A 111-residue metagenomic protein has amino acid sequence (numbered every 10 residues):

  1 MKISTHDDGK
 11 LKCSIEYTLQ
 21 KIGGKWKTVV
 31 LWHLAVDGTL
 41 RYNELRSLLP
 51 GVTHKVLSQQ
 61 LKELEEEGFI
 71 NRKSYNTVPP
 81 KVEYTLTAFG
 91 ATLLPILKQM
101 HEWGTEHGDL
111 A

Functional and structural regions predicted by a protein language model:
M1-G9, Y17, L48, G108-A111: HhH-family (HhH-GPD) DNA N-glycosylase catalytic core used in base-excision repair
G9, C13-T53, T77, E83: N-terminal helix-turn-helix DNA-binding core of bacterial DNA-binding proteins
G24, T28, K62, A91 (+1 more regions): Generic detection of well-ordered alpha-helical segments
L57, L61-L64: Basic amphipathic alpha-helical segments that dock to polyanions
E65-K73: A short, conserved structural fragment
E67, I96-G108: Alpha-helical linker/hinge and terminal dimerization helices associated with HTH transcriptional regulators
N76-Q99: Basic, amphipathic "hinge/linker" alpha-helix immediately C-terminal to the N-terminal HTH DNA-binding motif
